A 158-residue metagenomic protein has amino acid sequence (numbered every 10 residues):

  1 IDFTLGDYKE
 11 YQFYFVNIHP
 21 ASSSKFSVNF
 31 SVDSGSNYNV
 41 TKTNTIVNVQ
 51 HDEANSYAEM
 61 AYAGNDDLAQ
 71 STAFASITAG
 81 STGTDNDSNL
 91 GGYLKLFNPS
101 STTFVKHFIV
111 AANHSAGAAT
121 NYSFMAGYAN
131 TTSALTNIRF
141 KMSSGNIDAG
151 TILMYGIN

Functional and structural regions predicted by a protein language model:
I1-N158: Surface-exposed molecular-recognition determinants
